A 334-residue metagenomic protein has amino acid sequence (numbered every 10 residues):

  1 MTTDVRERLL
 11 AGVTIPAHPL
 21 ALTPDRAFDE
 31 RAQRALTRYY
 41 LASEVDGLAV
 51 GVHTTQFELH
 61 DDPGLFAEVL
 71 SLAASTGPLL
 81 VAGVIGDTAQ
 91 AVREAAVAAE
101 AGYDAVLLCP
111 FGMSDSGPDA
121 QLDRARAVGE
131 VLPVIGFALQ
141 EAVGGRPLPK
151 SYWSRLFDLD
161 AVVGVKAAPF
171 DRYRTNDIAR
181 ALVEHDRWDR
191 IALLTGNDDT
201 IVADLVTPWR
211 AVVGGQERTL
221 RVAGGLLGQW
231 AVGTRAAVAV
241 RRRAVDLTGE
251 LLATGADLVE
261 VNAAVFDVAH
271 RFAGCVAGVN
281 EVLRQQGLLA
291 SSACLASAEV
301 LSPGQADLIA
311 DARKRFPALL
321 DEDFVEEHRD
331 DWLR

Functional and structural regions predicted by a protein language model:
T2-V5, I15-P19, S43-E44, Q216-R334: C-terminal alpha-helical cap/extension of soluble enzyme domains
T2-W153, D323-W332: Active-site beta->alpha loop and helix N-cap motifs at the rims of alpha/beta catalytic domains
A32, L36, L65, V69 (+11 more regions): General structural feature for long, well-ordered alpha-helical segments within catalytic domains of soluble enzymes
Y40, A73, L182-V183, R313-F316: Hydrophobic, Leu/Ile/Phe/Ala-enriched alpha-helical segments that form helix-helix packing faces
V45-G51, G112-S114, G136-Q140, G164-F170 (+3 more regions): Short C-terminal domain-edge/linker segments immediately following a structured domain
V50, A82, T195, L227 (+1 more regions): Short glycine-rich loop/turn motifs that provide flexible caps or phosphate-binding loops at active sites
E130, Q140-C275: Catalytic alpha/beta core domains of metabolic enzymes, predominantly
